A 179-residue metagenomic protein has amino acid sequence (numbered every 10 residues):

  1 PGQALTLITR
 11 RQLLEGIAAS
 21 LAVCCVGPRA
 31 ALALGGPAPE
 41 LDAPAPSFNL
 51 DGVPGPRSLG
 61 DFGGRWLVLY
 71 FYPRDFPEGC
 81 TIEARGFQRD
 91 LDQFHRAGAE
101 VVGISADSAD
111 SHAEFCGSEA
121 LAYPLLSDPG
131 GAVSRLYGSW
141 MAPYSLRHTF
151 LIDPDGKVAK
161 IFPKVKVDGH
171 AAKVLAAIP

Functional and structural regions predicted by a protein language model:
G2-L21: N-terminal secretory signal peptides and thylakoid transit peptides that target proteins across membranes
L7-I8, C25-D51: C-terminal segment of N-terminal export signals and the immediately downstream linker at the start of the mature
S47-W66: A short beta-strand-turn-helix
V53-P54, G130, D155: Residue-level recognition of short loop/turn positions
G60-F62, S139, K164: Residue-level structural signal for beta-strand termini and adjacent loop
F71-R89: Conserved redox-active cysteine motifs that mediate thiol-disulfide chemistry, especially di-cysteine Cys-X(1-2)-Cys
V102, A113-H148: Short, internal strand/loop/helix patches that form the active-site neighborhood or redox-interaction surface
H148-P179: Thiol-/selenol-based redox modules, centered on thioredoxin-like and closely related oxidoreductase domains
